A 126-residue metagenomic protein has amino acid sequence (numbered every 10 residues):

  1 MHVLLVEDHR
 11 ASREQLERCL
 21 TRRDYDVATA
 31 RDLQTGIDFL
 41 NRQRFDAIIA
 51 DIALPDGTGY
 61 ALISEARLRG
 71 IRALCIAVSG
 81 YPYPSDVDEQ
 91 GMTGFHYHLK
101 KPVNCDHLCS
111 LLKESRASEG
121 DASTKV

Functional and structural regions predicted by a protein language model:
E7: Conserved acidic carboxylate
R10-A28: Two-component/phosphorelay signaling modules centered on CheY-like receiver
T29-A47: Acidic, metal-coordinating helix/loop segments flanking the phosphotransfer/catalytic sites of two-component signaling
D32, T58-A61: Acidic catalytic/metal-coordinating carboxylates
Y60-R72: Short amphipathic alpha-helix used as the core "switch/output" element in two-component signaling
A61, Y81-L99, S110: Alpha4 helix (beta4-alpha4-beta5 surface) of REC/receiver domains from two-component response regulators
V103-R116, G120, T124: C-terminal output helix
